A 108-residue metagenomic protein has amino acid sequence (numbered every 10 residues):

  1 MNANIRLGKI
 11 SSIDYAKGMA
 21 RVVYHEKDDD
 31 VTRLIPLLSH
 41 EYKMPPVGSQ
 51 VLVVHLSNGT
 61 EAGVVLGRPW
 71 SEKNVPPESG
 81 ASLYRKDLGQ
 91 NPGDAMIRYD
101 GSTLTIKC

Functional and structural regions predicted by a protein language model:
M1-D100: Exposed beta-strand/loop interface patches that mediate assembly or binding
Y99, I106-C108: Extracellular beta-strand solenoids
